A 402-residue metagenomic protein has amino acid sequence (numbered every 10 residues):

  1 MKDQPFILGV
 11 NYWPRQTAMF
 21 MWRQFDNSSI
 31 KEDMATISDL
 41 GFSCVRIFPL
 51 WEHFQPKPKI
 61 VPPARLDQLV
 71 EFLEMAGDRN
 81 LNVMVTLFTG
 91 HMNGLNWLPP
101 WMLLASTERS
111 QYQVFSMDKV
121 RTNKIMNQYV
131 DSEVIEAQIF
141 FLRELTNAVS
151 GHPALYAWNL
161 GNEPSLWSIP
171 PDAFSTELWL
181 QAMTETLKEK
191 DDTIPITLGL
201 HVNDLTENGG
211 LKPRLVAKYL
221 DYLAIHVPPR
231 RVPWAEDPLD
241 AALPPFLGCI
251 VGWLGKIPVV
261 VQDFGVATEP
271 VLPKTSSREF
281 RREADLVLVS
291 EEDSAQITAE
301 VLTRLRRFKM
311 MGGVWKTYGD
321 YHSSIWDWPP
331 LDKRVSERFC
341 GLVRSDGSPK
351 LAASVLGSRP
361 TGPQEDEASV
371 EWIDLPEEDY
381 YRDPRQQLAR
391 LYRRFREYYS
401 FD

Functional and structural regions predicted by a protein language model:
K2-L220, W234, G313-W315, H322-I325: Active-site mouth of glycoside hydrolases
M21, S106-R121, Q296, L305-F308 (+1 more regions): Aromatic-rich peripheral "rim/lid" segments of glycoside hydrolase catalytic domains that contact and position glycan
Y112-I125, P273-L288: A solvent-exposed, charged loop/short amphipathic helix patch at secondary-structure junctions
R143-N147, L247-G248, L302: Generic structural signal for well-ordered alpha-helical scaffold segments
F174-E185, E189-F280, R306, M311 (+1 more regions): Glycoside hydrolase catalytic-domain groove-lining segments
L239, E269-E283, E292-T298, I325-S336: Histidine/acidic-residue-rich catalytic or RNA/ligand-binding cores of hydrolases and nuclease-related proteins
P245, Q296-V301: A short, acidic, amphipathic alpha-helical segment used as a generic capping/interface helix at domain edges
V287-E291, L342-V343: Short, glycine/charged-rich beta-strand-loop motifs at protein surfaces that mediate ligand recognition and catalysis
